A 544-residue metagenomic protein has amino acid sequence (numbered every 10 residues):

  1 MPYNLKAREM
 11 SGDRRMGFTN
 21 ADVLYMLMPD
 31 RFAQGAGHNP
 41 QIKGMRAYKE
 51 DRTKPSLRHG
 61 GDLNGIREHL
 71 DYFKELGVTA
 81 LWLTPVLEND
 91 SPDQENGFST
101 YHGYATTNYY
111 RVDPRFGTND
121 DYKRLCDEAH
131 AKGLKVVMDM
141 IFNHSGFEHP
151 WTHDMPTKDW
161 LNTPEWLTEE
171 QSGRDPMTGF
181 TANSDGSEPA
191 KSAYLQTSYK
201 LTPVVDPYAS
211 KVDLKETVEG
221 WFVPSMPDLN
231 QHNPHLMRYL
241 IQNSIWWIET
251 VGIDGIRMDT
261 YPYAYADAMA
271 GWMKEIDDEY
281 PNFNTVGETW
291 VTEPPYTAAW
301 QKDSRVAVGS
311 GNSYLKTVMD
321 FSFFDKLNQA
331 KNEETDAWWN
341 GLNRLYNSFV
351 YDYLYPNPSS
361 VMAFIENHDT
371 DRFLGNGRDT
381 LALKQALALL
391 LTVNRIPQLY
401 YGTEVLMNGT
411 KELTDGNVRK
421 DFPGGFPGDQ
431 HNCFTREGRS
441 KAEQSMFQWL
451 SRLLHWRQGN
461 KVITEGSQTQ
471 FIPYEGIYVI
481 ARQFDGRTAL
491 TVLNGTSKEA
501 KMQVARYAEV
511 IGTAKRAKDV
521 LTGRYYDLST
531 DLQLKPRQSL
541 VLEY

Functional and structural regions predicted by a protein language model:
M1-Y25, Q34, R67, D71-G77 (+2 more regions): Carbohydrate-interacting/catalytic domains
F18, D22, S56-N64, F116 (+7 more regions): Soluble non-cytosolic domains of exported or imported proteins
Y25, L81-L83, V136-M138, I256 (+3 more regions): Hydrophobic faces of well-ordered beta-strands that scaffold small-molecule active sites in alpha/beta enzyme cores
F32-I245, T250, M269-E279, T289 (+3 more regions): Substrate-binding/active-site clefts of carbohydrate-active enzymes
A36-G61, G377-L381, F434-G438, A442 (+1 more regions): Short, polar loop/linker segments at the starts of domains and inter-domain junctions
G77-T79, K132-L134, G252-D254, Y280-F283 (+2 more regions): Short, well-ordered coil/turn segments that N-cap beta-strands
C126, H144, H153, Q242-P356 (+9 more regions): Active-site-proximal helices and loops of the catalytic beta/alpha 8
P356-R378: Active-site clefts of carbohydrate-active enzymes
